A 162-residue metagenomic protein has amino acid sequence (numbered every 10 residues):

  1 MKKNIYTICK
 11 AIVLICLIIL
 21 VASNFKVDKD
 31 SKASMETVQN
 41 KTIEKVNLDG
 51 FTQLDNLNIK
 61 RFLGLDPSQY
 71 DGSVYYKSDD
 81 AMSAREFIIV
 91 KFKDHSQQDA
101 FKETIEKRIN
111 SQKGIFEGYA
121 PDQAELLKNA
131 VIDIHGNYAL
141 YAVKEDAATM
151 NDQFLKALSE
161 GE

Functional and structural regions predicted by a protein language model:
M1-T7: Positively charged n-region of N-terminal signal peptides that target proteins for export
T7-N24: Hydrophobic membrane-insertion alpha-helices, especially the h-region of bacterial N-terminal signal peptides
S23-M35: Signal peptide cleavage region of secreted peptide precursors
E36-F51: Short extracytoplasmic/periplasmic juxtamembrane "stem" segments immediately C-terminal to an N-terminal membrane anchor
D55-A100: Extracytoplasmic/periplasmic/luminal assembly and interaction segments in envelope/secretory/respiratory proteins
H95-E103, A148-N151: Short, conserved charged micro-motifs
Q98, K102-I134: Short Gly/Thr-rich strand-loop-strand
D122-E162: A short, solvent-exposed beta-edge/loop patch
